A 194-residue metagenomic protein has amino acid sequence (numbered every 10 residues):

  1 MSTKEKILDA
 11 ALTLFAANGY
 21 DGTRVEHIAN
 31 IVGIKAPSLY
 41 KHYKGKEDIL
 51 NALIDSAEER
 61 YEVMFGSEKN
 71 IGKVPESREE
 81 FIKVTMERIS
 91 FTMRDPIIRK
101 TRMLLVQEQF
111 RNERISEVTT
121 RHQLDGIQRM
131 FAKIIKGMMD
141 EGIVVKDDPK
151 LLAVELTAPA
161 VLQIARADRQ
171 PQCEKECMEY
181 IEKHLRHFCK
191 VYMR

Functional and structural regions predicted by a protein language model:
K6, A10, L14-S56: Helix-turn-helix
K46, L53, A57-Y61, F81 (+6 more regions): Hydrophobic/aromatic residues within well-ordered alpha-helical segments
A52, G66-R99, K150-L156: Hydrophobic alpha-helical connector segments
A57, Y61-F65, P96, E113 (+1 more regions): Short amphipathic alpha-helical interaction/hinge segments
M86-R94, R102-R111, F188-Y192: Helix-loop "lid/cap" segments that line or gate small-molecule binding pockets
R94, K100, V106, E113-D140 (+1 more regions): Amphipathic alpha-helical packing segments from all-alpha helical-bundle domains
E117, R121, I135-R186: Hydrophobic/aromatic-rich alpha-helical bundle segments in the mid-to-C-terminal region
